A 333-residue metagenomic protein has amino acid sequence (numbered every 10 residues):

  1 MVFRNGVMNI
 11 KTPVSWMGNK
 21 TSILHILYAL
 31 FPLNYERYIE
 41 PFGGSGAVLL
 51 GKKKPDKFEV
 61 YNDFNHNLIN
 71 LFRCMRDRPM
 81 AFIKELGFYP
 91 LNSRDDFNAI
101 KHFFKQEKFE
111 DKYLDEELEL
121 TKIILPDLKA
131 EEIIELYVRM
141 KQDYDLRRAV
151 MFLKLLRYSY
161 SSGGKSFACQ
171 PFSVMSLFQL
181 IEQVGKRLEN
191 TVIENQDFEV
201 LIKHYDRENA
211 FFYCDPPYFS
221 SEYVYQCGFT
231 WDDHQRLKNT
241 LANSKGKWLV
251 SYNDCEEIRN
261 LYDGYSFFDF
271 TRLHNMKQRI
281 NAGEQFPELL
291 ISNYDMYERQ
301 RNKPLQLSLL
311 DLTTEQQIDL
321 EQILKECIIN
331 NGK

Functional and structural regions predicted by a protein language model:
M1-F58, F64, E199-A210, S221-C227 (+1 more regions): Class I S-adenosyl-L-methionine
P55-V192, P304, L309-E321: Class I S-adenosyl-L-methionine-dependent methyltransferase module
E194-Q196: Short loop/edge segments at beta-strand edges and connector loops that shape dinucleotide/nucleotide cofactor-binding
Y218: Active-site-proximal loop/turn and secondary-structure-junction residues that shape catalytic pockets, frequently
